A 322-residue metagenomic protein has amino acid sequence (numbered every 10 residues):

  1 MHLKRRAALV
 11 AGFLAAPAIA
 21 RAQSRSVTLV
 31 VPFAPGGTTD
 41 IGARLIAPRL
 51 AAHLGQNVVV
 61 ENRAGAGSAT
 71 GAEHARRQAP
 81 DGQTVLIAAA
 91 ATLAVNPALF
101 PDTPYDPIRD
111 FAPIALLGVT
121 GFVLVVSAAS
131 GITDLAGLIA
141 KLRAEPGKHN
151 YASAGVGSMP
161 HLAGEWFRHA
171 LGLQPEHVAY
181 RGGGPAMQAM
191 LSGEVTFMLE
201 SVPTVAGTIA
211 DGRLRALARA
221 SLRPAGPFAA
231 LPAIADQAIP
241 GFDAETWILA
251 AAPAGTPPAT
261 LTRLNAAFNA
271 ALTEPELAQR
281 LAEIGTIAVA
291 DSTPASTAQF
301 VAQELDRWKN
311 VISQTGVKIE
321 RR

Functional and structural regions predicted by a protein language model:
M1-F13: N-terminal secretory signal peptides and thylakoid transit peptides that target proteins across membranes
A16-L29, P35, A79-T84, I139-H149 (+4 more regions): Immediate post-signal peptide segment of exported/extracytoplasmic ligand-binding proteins
R21-I108, K148, L173-T196, D291 (+1 more regions): N-terminal (or domain-start) structured segment
R77-Q83, A98-P185, I234, W247-R280: Hinge/capping helix and adjacent helix->loop/strand transition within the periplasmic-binding protein
G82-A88, T196-E200, A216-A218, W308-K309: Paired acidic/hydrophobic, glycine-rich loop segments that form the ligand-binding mouth/hinge of periplasmic-binding
H169, L261-R322: An extracytoplasmic/periplasmic, membrane-proximal ligand-sensing/linker region
V205-E274, Q303, E320: C-terminal lobe and pocket-closing loops of periplasmic/extracytoplasmic Venus-flytrap solute-binding proteins
